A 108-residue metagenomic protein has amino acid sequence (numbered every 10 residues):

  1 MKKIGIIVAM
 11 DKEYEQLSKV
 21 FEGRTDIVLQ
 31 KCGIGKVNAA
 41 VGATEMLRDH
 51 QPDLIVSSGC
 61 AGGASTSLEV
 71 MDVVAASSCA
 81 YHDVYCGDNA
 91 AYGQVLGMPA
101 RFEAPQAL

Functional and structural regions predicted by a protein language model:
M1-Q51, L68, D72, Y81: N-terminal short beta-loop-beta anion/metal-coordinating cradle
D53-V56: Structural motif
G62: Active-site micro-motifs of SAM-dependent methyltransferase domains
S65-L108: Mid-sequence, gly/pro-rich, charge-dense loop/helix-turn segments that line enzyme active sites
